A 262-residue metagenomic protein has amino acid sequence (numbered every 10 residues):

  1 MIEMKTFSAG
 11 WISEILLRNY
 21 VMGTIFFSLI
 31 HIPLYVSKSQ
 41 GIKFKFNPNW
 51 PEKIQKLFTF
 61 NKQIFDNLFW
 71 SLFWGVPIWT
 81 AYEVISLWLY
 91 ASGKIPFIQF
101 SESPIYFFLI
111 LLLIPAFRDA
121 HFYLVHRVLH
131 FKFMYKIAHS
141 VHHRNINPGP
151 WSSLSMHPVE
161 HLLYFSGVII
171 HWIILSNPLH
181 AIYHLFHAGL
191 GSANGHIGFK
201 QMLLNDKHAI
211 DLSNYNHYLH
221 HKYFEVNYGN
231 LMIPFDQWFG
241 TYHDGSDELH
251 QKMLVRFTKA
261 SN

Functional and structural regions predicted by a protein language model:
M1-L129, I137-S140, N145-S166, G229-M232 (+1 more regions): Non-catalytic, topology-defining segments of multipass membrane proteins
V84, F165-I173, G189-L190: Alpha-helical transmembrane segments of multipass membrane proteins
L129, W172-L175: Helix-capping/transition residues at the boundaries of transmembrane alpha-helices and the short helical linkers
H130, H143-N147, K200, H221-F224: Alpha-helical and His/Cys-centered functional microenvironments
I174-L231, W238: Functionally important transmembrane alpha-helices
